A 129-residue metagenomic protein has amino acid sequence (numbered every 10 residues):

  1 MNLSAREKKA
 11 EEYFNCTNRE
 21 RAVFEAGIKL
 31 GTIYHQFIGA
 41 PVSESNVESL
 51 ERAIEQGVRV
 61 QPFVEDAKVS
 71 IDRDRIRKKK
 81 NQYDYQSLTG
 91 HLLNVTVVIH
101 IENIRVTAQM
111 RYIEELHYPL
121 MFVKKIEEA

Functional and structural regions predicted by a protein language model:
M1-A129: Short beta-strand/helix segments in adaptor/scaffold domains that form protein-protein interfaces within large
